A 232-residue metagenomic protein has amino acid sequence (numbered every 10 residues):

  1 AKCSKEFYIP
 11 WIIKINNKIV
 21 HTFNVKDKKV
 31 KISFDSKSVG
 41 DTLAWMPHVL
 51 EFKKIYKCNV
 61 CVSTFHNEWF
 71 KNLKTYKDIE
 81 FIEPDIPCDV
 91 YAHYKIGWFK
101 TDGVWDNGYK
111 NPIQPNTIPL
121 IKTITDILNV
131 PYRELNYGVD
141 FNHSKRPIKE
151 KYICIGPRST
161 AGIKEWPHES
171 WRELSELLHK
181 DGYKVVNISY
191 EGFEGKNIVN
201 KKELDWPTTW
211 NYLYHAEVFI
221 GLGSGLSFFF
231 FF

Functional and structural regions predicted by a protein language model:
A1-F232: Catalytic machinery of carbohydrate-active enzymes, primarily nucleotide-sugar-dependent glycosyltransferases
